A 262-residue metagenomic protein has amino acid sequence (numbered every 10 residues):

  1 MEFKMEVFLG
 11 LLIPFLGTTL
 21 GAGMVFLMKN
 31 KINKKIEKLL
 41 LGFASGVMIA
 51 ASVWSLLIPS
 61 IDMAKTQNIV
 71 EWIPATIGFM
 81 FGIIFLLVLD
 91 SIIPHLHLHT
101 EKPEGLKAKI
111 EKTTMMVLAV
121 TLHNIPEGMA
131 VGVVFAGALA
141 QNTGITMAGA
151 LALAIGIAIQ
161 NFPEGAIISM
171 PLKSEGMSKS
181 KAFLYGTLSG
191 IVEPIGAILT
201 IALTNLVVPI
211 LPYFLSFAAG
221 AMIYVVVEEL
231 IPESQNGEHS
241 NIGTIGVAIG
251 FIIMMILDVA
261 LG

Functional and structural regions predicted by a protein language model:
M1-G262: Intrinsically disordered, metal-sensing/regulatory segments
